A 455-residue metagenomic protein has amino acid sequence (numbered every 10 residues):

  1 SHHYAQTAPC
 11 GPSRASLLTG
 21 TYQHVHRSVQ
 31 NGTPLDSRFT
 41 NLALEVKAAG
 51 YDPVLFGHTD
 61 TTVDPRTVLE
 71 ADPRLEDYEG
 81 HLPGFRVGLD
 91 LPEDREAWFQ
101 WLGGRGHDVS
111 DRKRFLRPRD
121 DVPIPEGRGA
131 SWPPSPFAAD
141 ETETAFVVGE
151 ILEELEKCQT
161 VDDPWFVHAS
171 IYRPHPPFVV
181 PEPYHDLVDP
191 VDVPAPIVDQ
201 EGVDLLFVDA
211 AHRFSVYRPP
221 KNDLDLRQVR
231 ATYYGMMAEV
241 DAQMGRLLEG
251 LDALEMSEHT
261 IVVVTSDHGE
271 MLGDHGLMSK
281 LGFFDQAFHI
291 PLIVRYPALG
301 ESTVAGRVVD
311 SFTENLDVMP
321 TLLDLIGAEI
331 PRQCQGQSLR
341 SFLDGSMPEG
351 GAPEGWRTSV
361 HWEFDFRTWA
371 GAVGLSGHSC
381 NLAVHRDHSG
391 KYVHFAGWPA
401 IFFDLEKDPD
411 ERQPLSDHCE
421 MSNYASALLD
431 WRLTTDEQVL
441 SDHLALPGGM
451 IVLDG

Functional and structural regions predicted by a protein language model:
S1-G390, R412-P414, M421-S426, G455: Formylglycine-dependent sulfatase
V161, G397-W398: Short strand-connecting beta-turns/loops that link adjacent beta-strands
H268, W398-P399: A generic "binding-loop/recognition-motif" signal
V393-F395: Short beta-strand micro-motifs enriched in acidic
D408: Intrinsically disordered, low-complexity polar regions and short flexible loop motifs
L429-T435, V439: A short N-terminal helical cap/helix-turn-helix that marks the beginning of AMP-binding/adenylate-forming
E437-D454: Short, charged, surface-exposed hinge/linker loops at domain edges that act as mobile lids or interdomain connectors
